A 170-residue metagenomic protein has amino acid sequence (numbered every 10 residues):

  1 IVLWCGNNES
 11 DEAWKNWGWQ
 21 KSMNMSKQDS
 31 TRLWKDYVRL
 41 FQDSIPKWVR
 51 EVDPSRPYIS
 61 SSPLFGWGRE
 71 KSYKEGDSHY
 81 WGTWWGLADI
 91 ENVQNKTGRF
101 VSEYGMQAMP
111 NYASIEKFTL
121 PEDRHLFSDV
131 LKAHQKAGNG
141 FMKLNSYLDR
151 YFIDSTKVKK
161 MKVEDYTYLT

Functional and structural regions predicted by a protein language model:
I1-P57, S62: Active-site mouth of glycoside hydrolases
W17, S72-Y73: Short amphipathic alpha-helical patches
Q28-D29, L40-R50, I59-S72, H79-T170: Substrate-binding clefts and catalytic carboxylate motifs of secreted carbohydrate-active enzymes
